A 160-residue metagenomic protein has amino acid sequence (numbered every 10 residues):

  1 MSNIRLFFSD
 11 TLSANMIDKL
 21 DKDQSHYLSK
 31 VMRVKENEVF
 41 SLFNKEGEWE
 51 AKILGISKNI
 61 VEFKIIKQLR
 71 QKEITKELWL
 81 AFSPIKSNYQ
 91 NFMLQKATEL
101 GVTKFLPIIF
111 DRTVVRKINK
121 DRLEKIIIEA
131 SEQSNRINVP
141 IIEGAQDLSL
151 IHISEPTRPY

Functional and structural regions predicted by a protein language model:
M1-Q71, D121: N-terminal positively charged helical leader segments and presequences
R33, G101, T157: Conserved functional loop/turn residues at catalytic and ligand-binding sites
N37, A97, I127: Residue-level signal for inorganic ion chemistry
I74-R116: Ordered, amphipathic secondary-structure segments that act as subunit-interaction surfaces in large macromolecular
K117-N119, L150: Short, well-ordered secondary-structure micro-motifs
I126-S134, V139-L150: Anionic-ligand binding region
I151-Y160: Single conserved hydrophobic/aromatic residue that forms the stacking wall/gate of nucleotide- or nucleobase-binding
